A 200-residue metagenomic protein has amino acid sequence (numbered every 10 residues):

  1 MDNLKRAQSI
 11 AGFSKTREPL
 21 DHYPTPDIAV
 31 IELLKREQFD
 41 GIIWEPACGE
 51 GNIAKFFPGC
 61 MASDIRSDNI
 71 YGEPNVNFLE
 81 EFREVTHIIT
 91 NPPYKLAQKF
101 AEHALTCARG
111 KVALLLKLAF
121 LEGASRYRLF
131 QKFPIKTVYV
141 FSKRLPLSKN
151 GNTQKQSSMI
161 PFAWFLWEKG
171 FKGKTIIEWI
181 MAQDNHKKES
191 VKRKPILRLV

Functional and structural regions predicted by a protein language model:
M1-V200: Class I S-adenosyl-L-methionine-dependent methyltransferase catalytic core
